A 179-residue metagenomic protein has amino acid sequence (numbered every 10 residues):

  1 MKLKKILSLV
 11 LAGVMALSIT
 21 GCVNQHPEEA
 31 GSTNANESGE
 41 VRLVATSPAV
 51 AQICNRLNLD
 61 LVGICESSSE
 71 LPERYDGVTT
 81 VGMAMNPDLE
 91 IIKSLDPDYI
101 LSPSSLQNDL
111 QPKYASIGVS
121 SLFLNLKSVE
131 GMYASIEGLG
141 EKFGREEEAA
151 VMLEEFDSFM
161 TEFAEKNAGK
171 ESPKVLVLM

Functional and structural regions predicted by a protein language model:
M1-V10: Bacterial N-terminal signal peptides that target proteins for export
V14, D96, G118: Conserved functional loop/turn residues at catalytic and ligand-binding sites
S18-G21: C-terminal motif of bacterial Sec signal peptides marking the signal peptidase cleavage site
V23-H26: Bacterial signal peptide processing site
A30-V50: Post-signal peptide N-terminal segment of mature Sec-exported envelope proteins
A35-R42, D109-M179: Extracytoplasmic substrate-binding proteins
V44-S105: A short, structured surface patch at a secondary-structure boundary
